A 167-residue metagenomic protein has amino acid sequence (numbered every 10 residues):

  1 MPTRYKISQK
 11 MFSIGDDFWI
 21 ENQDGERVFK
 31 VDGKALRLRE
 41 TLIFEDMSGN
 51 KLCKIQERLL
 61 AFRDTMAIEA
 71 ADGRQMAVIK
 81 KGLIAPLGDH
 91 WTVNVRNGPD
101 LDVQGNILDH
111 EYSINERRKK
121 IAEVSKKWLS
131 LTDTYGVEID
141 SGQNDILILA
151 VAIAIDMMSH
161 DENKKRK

Functional and structural regions predicted by a protein language model:
M1-K167: Intrinsically disordered, low-complexity proline/glycine-rich segments
